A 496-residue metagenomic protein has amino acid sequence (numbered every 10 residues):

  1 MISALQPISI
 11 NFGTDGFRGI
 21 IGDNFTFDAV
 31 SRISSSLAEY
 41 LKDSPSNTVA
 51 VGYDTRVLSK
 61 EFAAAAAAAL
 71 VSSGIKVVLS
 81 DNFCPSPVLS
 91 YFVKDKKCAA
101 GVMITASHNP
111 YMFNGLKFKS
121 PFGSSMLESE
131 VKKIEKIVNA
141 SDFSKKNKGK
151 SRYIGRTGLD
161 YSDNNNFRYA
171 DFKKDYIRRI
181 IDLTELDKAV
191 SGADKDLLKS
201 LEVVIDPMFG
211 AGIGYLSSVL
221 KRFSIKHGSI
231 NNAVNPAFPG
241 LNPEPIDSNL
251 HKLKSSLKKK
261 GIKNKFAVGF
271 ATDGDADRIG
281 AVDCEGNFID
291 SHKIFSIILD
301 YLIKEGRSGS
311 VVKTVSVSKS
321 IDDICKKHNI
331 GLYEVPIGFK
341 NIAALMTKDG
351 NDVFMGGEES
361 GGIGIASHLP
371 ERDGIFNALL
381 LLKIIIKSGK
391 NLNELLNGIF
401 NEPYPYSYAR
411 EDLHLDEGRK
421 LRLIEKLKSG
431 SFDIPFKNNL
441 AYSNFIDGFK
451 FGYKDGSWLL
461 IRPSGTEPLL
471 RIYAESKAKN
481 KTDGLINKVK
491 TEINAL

Functional and structural regions predicted by a protein language model:
M1-S73, A99-A100, D160-V203: An N-terminal, well-structured beta->alpha segment
I2-P7, N114-I262: Gly/Ser/Thr-enriched, mixed-charge loops and adjacent short helices that form phosphate/oxyanion-binding elements
D15, V51, L89, V102 (+11 more regions): Buried hydrophobic positions in well-ordered alpha/beta secondary-structure cores of metabolic enzymes
E39, T48-F113, S218-V282: N-terminal small/polar loop signature for handling phosphorylated ligands or for N-terminal nucleophile
G52-T55, I205-P207, D283, S367 (+1 more regions): Short glycine-centered, acidic/aromatic-flanked micro-motifs in structured strand/loop junctions that mark active-site
D81, K133-I177, C284-G357, I363-I365: Proline/glycine-rich low-complexity loops and linkers
A99-F113, L257-D283, F288, L332-E334 (+1 more regions): Glycine-rich phosphate-binding loop
V268, R307-L496: Phosphate-binding and adjacent anionic-ligand microenvironments
